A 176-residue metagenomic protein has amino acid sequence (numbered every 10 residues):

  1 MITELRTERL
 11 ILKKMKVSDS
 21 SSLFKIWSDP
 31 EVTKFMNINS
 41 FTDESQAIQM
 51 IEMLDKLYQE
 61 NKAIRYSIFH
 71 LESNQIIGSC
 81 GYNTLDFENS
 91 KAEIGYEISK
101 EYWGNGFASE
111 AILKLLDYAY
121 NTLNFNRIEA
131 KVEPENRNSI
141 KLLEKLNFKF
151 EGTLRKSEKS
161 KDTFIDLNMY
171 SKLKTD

Functional and structural regions predicted by a protein language model:
M1-T33, R65, F69-D176: Acyl-donor (CoA/ACP) binding surface of acyl/acetyltransferases
M15, D43-S45, Y58: A short hydrophobic/aromatic micro-motif that marks alpha-helical segments and, especially, helix-coil
W27, M36, Y58-Q59: Hydrophobic residues in alpha-helical segments
E31-M53, I64: Conserved GNAT-fold acetyl-CoA-binding loop/helix
Q46-Q49, Q59, Q75, M169: Residue-identity detector for glutamine
E52-L54, K156-S157: A generic local structural motif
M53, L57, Y118: Solvent-exposed, charged/polar functional surfaces in cytosolic regulatory/catalytic domains
K56-N61, F148: Short loop/turn motifs at secondary-structure junctions and domain boundaries
